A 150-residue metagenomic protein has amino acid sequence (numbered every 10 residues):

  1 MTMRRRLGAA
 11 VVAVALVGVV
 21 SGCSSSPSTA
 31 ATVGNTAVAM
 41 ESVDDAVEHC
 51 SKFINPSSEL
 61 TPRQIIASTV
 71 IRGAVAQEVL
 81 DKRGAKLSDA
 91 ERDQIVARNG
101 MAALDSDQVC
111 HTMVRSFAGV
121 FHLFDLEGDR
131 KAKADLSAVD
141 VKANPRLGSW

Functional and structural regions predicted by a protein language model:
M1-V11: Bacterial N-terminal signal peptides that target proteins for export
G8, S51, P145-R146: Bulky hydrophobic/aromatic packing residues
V12-L16: Hydrophobic alpha-helical targeting segments used for export or membrane insertion
G18-G22: C-terminal motif of bacterial Sec signal peptides marking the signal peptidase cleavage site
S25-V114: N-terminal targeting/tethering segments
V33-G34, V96-W150: PPIase-associated folding chaperone regions across multiple families
